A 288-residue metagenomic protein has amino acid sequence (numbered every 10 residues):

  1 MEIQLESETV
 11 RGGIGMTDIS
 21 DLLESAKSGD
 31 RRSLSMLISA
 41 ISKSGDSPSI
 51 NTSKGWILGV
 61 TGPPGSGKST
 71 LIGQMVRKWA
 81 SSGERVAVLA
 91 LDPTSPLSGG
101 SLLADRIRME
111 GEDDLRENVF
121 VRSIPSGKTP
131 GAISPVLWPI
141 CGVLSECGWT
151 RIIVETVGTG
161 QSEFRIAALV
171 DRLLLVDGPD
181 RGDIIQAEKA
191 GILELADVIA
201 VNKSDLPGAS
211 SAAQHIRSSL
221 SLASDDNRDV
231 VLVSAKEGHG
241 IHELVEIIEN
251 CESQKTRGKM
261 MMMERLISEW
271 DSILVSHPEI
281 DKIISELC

Functional and structural regions predicted by a protein language model:
M1-G15, L274: N-terminal amphipathic/basic-hydrophobic helices that include classical n-h-c signal peptides and signal-anchor
D18-L58, P63-S66, R77-S162, I166-R172: Nucleotide-state-sensitive switch-loop elements of NTP-binding domains
L34, L232, E243-C288: Long, well-ordered amphipathic alpha-helical subdomains in the mid-to-C-terminal portions of large enzyme subunits
L71: Hydrophobic positions on the alpha1 helix immediately C-terminal to the Walker A/P-loop
P93-P96, S126-G127, G158-Q161, P179-D183 (+2 more regions): Conserved nucleotide-binding/hydrolysis micro-motifs of P-loop NTPases
E163-P179, A190-G191, L195-A200: Inter-motif core of Ras-like GTPase G domains
A187: Divalent-cation-assisted or electrostatically stabilized phosphate/pyrophosphate-binding catalytic cores
S204-C251: Canonical P-loop GTPase G-domain recognition
